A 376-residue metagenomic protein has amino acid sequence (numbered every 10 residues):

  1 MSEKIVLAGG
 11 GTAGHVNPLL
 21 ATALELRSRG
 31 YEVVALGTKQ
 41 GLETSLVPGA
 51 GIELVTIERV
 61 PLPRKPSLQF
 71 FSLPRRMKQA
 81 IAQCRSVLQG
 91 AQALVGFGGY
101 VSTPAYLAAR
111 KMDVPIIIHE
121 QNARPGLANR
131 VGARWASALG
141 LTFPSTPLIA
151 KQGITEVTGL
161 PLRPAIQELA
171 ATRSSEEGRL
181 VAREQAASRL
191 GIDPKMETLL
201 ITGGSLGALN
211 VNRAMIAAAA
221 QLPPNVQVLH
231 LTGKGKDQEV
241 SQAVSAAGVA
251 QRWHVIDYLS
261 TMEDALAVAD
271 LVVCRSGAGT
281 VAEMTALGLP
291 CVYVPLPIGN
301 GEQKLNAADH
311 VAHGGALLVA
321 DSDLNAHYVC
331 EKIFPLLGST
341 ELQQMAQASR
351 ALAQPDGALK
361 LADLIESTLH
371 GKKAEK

Functional and structural regions predicted by a protein language model:
E3-G10, R29-R85, T158, K236 (+1 more regions): Conserved nucleotide-sugar phosphate-binding/catalytic loop shared by glycosyltransferases and other
K4, E32, L42, E53 (+1 more regions): Active-site-proximal region of nucleotide-activated glycan assembly enzymes, centered on histidine/acidic-rich loops
H15-L26: Short amphipathic alpha-helix
G41, L46-A50, A171-S174, R179-V272 (+2 more regions): Donor-nucleotide binding loops and adjacent catalytic segments primarily of GT-B fold Leloir glycosyltransferases
A91-A93, A267-T280, L289: Acidic donor-binding loop of glycosyltransferase active sites
M112, A267-A269, T285-V294, H313: Conserved donor-binding/catalytic loop of nucleotide-activated donor transferases
S188, E341-P355: A short, well-ordered alpha-helix in the C-terminal region of glycosyltransferases
Q354-K376: C-terminal alpha-helical cap of glycosyltransferases
